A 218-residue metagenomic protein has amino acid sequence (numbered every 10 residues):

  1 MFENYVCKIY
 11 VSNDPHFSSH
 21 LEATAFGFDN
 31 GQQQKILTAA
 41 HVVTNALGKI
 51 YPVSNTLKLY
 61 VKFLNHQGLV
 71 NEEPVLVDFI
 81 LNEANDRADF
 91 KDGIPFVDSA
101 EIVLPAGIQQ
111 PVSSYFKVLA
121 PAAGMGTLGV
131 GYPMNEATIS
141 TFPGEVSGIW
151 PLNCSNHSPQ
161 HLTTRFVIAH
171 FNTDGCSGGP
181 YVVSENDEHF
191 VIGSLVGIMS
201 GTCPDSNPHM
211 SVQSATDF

Functional and structural regions predicted by a protein language model:
F2-N65, S200: Catalytic histidine site
P15-H16, F90-D92, A169-T173: Short Gly/Pro-enriched turn/cap motifs at secondary-structure boundaries
T24-F26, L128, T141, E145 (+2 more regions): Residues located in well-ordered beta-strands
D29, A169-I198: Catalytic nucleophile loop of clan PA
G31, T44, P52-H157: Serine endopeptidase catalytic core focused on the charge-relay Asp
A39-H41, Y132, N186: Short, surface-exposed secondary-structure boundary micro-motifs
T44-N45, P105-Q110, S158-C176: Short solvent-exposed strand/turn elements
V191-F218: C-terminal cap/linker of serine protease catalytic domains
